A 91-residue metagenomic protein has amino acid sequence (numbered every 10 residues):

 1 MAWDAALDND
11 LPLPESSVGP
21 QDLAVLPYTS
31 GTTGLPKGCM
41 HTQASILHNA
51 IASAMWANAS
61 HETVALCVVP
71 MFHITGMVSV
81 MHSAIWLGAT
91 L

Functional and structural regions predicted by a protein language model:
M1-P20: ANL superfamily adenylate-forming
S17, A24-H48: Conserved AMP-binding A3 loop
P20-Q21, H61: Active-site acidic short loop of glycosyltransferases
Q21-D22, G76: Residue-level preference for nonpolar/small residues embedded in alpha-helices
A24, V64-C67: Short, well-ordered beta-strand segments
K37-M40, C67-V68, A89-L91: Short beta-strand->loop structural element characteristic of the AMP-binding/adenylate-forming
L47-V64, F72-L91: Conserved AMP-binding/adenylation subdomain of ANL enzymes
